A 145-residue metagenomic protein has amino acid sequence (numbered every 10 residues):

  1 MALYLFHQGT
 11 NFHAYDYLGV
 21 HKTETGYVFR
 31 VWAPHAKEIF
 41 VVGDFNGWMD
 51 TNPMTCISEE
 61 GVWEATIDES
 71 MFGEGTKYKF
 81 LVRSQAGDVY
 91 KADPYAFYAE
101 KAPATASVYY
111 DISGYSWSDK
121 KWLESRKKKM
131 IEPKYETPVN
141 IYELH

Functional and structural regions predicted by a protein language model:
M1-V28, M49-N52, I57-E143: The feature marks proteins involved in alpha-glucan
W32-I39, W48: Short proline/glycine-enriched turn/loop motifs at strand-loop junctions of beta-rich domains
V41-G43: Conserved aromatic beta-strand anchor motif in extracellular beta-sandwich/beta-rich domains
F45, H145: Short, histidine-centered active-site or binding-site loop motifs used for metal coordination, general acid-base
